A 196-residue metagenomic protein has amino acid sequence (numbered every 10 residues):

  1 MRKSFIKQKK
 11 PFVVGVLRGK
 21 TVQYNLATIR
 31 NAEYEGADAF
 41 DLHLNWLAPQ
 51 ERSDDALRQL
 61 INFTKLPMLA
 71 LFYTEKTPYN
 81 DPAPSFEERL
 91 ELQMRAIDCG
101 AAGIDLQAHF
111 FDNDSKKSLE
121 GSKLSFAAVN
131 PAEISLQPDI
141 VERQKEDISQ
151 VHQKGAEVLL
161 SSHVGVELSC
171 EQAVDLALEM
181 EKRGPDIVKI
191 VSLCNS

Functional and structural regions predicted by a protein language model:
M1-A27: N-terminal amphipathic alpha-helix/helix-capping segment at the start of soluble metabolic enzymes
M1-K7, E33, R58-K65, E146-G155 (+1 more regions): Surface-exposed amphipathic alpha-helices with a cationic face
F12-V14, A39-D41, P67-L71, A102-D105 (+2 more regions): Structural preference for beta-strand elements that scaffold enzyme active sites
K20-Y34, P84-R95, C170-L178: Short, acidic/polar
V22-Y24, L44-S53, F111-D114, V166-S169: Acidic-and-aromatic substrate-binding clefts and catalytic sites of carbohydrate-active enzymes
T28-L47, G100: Catalytic domains of carbohydrate-active enzymes, especially glycoside hydrolases
I61, M68-S115: Glycine/small-residue-rich loop that forms an oxyanion/phosphate-binding "nest" at active or ligand-binding sites
H109-S196: Catalytic alpha/beta core domains of metabolic enzymes, predominantly
